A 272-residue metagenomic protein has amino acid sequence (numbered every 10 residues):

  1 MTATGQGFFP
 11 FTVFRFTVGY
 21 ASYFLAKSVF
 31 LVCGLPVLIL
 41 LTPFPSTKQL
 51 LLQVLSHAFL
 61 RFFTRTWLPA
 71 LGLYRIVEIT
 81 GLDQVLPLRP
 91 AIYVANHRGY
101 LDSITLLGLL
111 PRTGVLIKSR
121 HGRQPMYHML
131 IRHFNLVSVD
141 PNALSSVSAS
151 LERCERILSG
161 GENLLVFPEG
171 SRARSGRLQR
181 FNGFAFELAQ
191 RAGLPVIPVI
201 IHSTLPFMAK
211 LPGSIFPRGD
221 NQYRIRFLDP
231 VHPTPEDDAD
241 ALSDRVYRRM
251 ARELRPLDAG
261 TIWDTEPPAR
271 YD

Functional and structural regions predicted by a protein language model:
T2-A91: Membrane-anchoring hydrophobic helices of lipid-metabolizing enzymes
T2-G5, S148-D272: Non-catalytic C-terminal accessory region of glycerolipid acyltransferases and related lyso-lipid remodeling enzymes
G5-V13, V139, S146, L242: Juxtamembrane loop-helix boundary motifs flanking transmembrane segments in multi-pass membrane proteins
L38-A58, P87-L144: Catalytic core of membrane glycerolipid acyltransferases/transacylases, capturing the structured, soluble-facing
T64-L68, L106, I131, A189 (+1 more regions): Structural element of the ATP-grasp superfamily
E78, G99, R123, S150-L151 (+1 more regions): Amphipathic coiled-coil/heptad-repeat helices and related helical stalk/stem segments that mediate oligomerization
I79, V137-D140, P233: Short acidic-hydrophobic, aromatic-tinged amphipathic segments that line or gate anion-handling sites
